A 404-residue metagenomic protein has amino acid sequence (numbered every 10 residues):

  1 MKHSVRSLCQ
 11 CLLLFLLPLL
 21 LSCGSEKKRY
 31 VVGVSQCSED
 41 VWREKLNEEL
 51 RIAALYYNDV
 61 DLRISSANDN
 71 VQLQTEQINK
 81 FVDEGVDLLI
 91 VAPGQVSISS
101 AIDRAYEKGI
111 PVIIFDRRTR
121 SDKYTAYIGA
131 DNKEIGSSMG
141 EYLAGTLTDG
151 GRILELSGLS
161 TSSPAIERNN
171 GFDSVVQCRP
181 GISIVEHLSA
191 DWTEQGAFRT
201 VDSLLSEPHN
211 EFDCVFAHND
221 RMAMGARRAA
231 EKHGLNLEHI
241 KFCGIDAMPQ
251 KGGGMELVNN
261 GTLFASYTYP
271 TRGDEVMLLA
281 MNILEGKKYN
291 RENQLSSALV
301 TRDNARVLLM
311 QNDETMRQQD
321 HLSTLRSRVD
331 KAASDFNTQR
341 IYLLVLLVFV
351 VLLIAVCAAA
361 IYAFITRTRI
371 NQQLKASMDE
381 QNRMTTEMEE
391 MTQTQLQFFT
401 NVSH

Functional and structural regions predicted by a protein language model:
V32, Q36, L50, S138-I182 (+2 more regions): An alpha-beta-alpha
I64-S66, T119-Y142, E155-L159, H187 (+1 more regions): Short beta-strand elements at the ligand-binding edges of bilobed clamshell
Q74, I128-I153, Q195-F198, A223 (+2 more regions): Hydrophobic alpha-helical segments within soluble ligand-binding/sensing domains
L88-Y106, F172, E186, A190-G253 (+1 more regions): Hydrophobic alpha-helical
Q95-E134, G145, R152, M248-L257: Flexible loop/hinge segments that line or gate small-molecule binding clefts
S160, V175-V176, E275-V348: Hinge/cleft segment of the Venus flytrap/periplasmic-binding protein
D330-S377, M384: Alpha-helical transmembrane signal-anchor helices
E380-H404: Primarily the dimerization/phosphotransfer
